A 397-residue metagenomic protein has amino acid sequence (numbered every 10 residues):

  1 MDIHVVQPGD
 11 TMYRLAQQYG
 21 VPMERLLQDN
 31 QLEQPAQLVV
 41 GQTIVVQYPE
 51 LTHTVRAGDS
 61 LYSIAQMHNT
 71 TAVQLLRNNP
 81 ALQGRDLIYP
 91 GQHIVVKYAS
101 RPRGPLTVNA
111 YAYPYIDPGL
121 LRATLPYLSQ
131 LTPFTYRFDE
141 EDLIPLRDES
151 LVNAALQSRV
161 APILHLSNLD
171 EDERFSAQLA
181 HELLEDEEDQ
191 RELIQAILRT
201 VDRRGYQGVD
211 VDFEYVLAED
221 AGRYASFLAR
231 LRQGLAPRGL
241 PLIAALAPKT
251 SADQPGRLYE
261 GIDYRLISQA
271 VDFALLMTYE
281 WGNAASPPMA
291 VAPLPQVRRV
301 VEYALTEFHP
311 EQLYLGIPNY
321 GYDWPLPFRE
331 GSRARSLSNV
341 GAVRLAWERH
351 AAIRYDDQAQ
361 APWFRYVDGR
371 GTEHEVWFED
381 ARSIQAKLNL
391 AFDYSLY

Functional and structural regions predicted by a protein language model:
M1-Y19, Q42-N69, Q92: Primarily a LysM-type cell-wall glycan-binding module
T11, R25, S60, M67 (+5 more regions): Non-catalytic accessory regions flanking glycosidase/transglycosidase catalytic cores in CAZymes
A99-A196: Glycan-recognition patch characteristic of GH18 chitinases/ENGases and related GlcNAc/peptidoglycan-binding proteins
A112, T135, L164-N168, F213 (+3 more regions): A cross-domain feature marking catalytic cores of carbohydrate-active enzymes and several ubiquitous metabolic/repair
A112-P126, E187-D202, G256-R265, E379-F392: Short, acidic/polar
L131, V211, A274, L315 (+1 more regions): Conserved, mostly hydrophobic/aromatic
E140-E149, G222-S226, R230-E348: Substrate-binding surface in catalytic domains of secreted glycosidases
H165-A180, N319-K387: Glycan-binding loop/region signatures in secreted carbohydrate-active enzymes
